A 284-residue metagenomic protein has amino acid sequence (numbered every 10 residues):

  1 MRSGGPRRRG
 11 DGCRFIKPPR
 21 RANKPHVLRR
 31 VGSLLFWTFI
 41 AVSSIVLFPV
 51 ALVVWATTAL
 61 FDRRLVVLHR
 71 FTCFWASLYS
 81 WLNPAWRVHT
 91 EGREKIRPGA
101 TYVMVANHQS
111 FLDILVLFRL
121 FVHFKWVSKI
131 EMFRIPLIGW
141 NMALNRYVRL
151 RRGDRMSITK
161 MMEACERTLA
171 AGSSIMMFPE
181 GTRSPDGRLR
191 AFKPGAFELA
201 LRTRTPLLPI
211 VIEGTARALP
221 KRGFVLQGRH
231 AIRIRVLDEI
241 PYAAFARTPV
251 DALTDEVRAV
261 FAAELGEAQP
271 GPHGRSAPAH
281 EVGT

Functional and structural regions predicted by a protein language model:
R2, R9-V31, T159-T284: Non-catalytic C-terminal accessory region of glycerolipid acyltransferases and related lyso-lipid remodeling enzymes
G12-Y102: Membrane-anchoring hydrophobic helices of lipid-metabolizing enzymes
A51-F74, W81-N83, P98-R155: Catalytic core of membrane glycerolipid acyltransferases/transacylases, capturing the structured, soluble-facing
S77, W140, K160-E163: Short amphipathic alpha-helical coupling elements at transmembrane boundaries
N83-E91, I158-T159, A216-L219: Short gly/ser/thr-rich secondary-structure transition/capping motifs
T90, M104, W126, I234-V236: Generic preference for hydrophobic
E91, V127-K129, R151-R152, P179 (+1 more regions): Thr-Gly-centered strand-to-loop micro-motif
R93-S110, M161, L169, A263-E264 (+1 more regions): Alpha-helical membrane-embedding segments and immediately adjacent membrane-interface amphipathic helices
